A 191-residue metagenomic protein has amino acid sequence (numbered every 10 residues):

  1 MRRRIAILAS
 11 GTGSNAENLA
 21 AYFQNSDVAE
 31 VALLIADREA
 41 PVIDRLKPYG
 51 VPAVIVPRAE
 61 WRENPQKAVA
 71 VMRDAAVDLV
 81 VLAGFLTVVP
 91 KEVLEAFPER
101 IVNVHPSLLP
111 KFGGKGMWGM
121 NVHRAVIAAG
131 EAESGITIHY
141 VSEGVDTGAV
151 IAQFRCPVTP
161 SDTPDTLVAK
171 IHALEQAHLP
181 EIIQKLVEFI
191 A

Functional and structural regions predicted by a protein language model:
M1-A191: One-carbon transfer enzymes
